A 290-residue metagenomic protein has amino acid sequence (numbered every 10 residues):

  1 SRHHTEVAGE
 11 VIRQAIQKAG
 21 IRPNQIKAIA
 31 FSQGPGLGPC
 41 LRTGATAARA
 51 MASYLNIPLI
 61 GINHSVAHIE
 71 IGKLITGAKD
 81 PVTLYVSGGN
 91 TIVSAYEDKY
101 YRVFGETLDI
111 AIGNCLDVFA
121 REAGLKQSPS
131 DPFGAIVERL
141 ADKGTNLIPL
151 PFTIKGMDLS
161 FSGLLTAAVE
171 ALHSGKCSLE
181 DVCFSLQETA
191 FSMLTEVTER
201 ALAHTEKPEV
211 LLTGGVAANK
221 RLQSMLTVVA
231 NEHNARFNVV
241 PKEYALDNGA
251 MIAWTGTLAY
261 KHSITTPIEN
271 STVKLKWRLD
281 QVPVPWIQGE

Functional and structural regions predicted by a protein language model:
S1-K27, F31-P35: N-terminal beta-alpha supersecondary unit
A30-S32, N63, V82-S87, S94 (+1 more regions): Short beta-strand segments
F31-N56, K220-V228: Short Gly/Thr/Asp-enriched flexible loops that form oxyanion-binding sites at enzyme active sites
I57, G61-V82, T255: Conserved phosphate-binding catalytic cores of ATP/NTP-utilizing and phosphoryl-transfer enzymes
G61-I62, T227-M251: Conserved phosphate-binding/catalytic loops in two-lobed NTP-binding clefts
A78-K79, L84-S87, I92-C177, T227 (+2 more regions): A short helix-loop
G156-D158, S162, A167-L211: Adenine-nucleotide phosphate-binding core of ATP-dependent small-molecule kinases
K207-L226: Glycine-rich phosphate-binding loops at beta-strand->alpha-helix junctions
